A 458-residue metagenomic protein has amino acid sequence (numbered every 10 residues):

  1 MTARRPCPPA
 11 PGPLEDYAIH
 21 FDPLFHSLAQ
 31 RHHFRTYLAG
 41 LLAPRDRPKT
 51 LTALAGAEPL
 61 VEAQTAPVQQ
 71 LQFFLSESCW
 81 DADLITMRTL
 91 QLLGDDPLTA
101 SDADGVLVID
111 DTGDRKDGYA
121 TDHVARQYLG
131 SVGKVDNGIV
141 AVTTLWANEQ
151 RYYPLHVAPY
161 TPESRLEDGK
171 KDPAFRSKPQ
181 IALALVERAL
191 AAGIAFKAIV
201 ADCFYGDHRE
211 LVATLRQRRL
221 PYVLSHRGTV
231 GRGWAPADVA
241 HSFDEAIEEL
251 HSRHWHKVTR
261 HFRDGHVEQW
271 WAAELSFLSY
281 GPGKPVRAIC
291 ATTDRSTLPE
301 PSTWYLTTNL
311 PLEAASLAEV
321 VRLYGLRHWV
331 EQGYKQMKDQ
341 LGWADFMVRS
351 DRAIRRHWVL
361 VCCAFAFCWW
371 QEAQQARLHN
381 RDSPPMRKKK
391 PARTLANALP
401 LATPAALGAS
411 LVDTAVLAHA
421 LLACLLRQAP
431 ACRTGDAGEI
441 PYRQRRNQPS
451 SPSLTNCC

Functional and structural regions predicted by a protein language model:
M1-R31, R151, T161, D168-P179 (+4 more regions): A short, flexible helix-boundary coil/loop motif
T2-V200, F204-R232, A237-H241, E274-S276 (+3 more regions): Conserved, well-structured functional cores that handle cations and Mg-NTP chemistry
L41-R45, E58, L310, Y324-R327 (+2 more regions): Generic structural signal for hydrophobic core residues of well-folded globular domains
G113, Y205, D244, E248 (+1 more regions): Short amphipathic alpha-helical "interface-anchor" segments enriched in bulky aromatics
V140, W329, V359-C362: Catalytic-loop motifs flanking and including active-site residues across diverse enzymes
Y152-P154, P285, P301-T303: Short, mixed charged/polar active-site loops that provide acid/base catalysis or chelate metal/phosphate cofactors
G193, R219-Y222, H328, L341 (+2 more regions): A generic secondary-structure signal for well-formed alpha-helical elements
P301-T307, A318, Y324: A conserved active-site cap/scaffold subdomain adjacent to cofactor or substrate pockets
